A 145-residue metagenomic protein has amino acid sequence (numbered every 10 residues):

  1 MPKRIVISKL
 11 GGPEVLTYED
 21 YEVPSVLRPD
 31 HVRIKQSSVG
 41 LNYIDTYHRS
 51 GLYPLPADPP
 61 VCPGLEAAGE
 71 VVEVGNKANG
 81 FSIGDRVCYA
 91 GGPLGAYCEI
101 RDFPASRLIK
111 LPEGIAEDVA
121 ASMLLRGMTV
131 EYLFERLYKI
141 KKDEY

Functional and structural regions predicted by a protein language model:
M1-P2: Eukaryotic N-terminal low-complexity, Ser/Thr- and Lys/Arg-rich leader segments that predominantly function as
I7, R49, V72-E73, D102-P104: Short beta-strand-to-turn element immediately C-terminal to the catalytic PLP-Schiff-base lysine in fold type I
S8-L16: Extracellular beta-rich ligand/substrate-recognition surface
Y18-D20, A68-E70, I100-D102, L108: Conserved hydrophobic/aromatic beta-strand scaffold that supports enzyme active sites
E22-G40, L52-G95: Glycine-rich beta-strand-centered segment in the early N-terminal region that forms part of a ligand/cofactor-binding
K35-S37, R49, P104, R136: A secondary-structure boundary/capping signal
I44-S50: Cytochrome P450 core scaffold surrounding the K-helix E-X-X-R motif and the conserved "meander" helix-loop region
Y89-Y145: NAD(P)H dinucleotide-binding glycine-rich loop of Rossmann-like/cofactor-binding domains, especially the beta1-alpha1
